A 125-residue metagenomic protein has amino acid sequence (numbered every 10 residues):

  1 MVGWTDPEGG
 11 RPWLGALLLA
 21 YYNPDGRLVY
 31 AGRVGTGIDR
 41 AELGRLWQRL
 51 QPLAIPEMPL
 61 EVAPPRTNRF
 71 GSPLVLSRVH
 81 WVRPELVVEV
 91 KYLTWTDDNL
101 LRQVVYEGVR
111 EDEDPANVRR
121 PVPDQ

Functional and structural regions predicted by a protein language model:
M1-Q125: Classical nucleotidyltransferase
